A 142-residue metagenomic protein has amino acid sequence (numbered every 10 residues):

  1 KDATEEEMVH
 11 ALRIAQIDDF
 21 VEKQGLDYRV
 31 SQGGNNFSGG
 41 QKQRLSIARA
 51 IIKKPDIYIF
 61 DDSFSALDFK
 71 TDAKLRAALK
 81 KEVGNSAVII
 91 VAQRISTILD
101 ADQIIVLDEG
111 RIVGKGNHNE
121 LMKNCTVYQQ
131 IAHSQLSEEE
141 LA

Functional and structural regions predicted by a protein language model:
K1-Q32, R76-A77, N85: ABC ATPase nucleotide-binding domain helical subdomain, centered on the C-loop/LSGGQ "ABC signature"
E6, K23-Q24, A77, K81 (+1 more regions): C-terminal portion of ABC ATPase nucleotide-binding domains
D18-L45, S63, L67-K70, E138-A142: ABC-fold ATPase nucleotide-binding domain signature/coupling loops
S38-G39, L45-A50, K74, I90: ABC ATPase nucleotide-binding domain "signature" region
I52-D56, N85: A short, proline-enriched helix->beta-strand linker immediately N-terminal to the Walker B motif in ABC-type P-loop
Y58-D61: Catalytic Walker B motif of ABC-type/P-loop ATPase nucleotide-binding domains
D68-A78: Conserved D-loop/post-Walker B switch-helix segment of ABC ATPase nucleotide-binding domains
K81-A92: Conserved catalytic loops of ABC-family nucleotide-binding domains
